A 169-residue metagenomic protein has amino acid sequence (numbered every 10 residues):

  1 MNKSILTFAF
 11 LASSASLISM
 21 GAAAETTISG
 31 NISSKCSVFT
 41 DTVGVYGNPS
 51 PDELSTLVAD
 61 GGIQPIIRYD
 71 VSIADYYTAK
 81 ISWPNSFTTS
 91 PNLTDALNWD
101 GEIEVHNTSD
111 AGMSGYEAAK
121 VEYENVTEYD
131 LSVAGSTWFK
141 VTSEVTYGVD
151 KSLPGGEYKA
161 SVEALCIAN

Functional and structural regions predicted by a protein language model:
M1-F8: Bacterial N-terminal signal peptides that target proteins for export
S14, I18-G21: N-terminal signal peptide c-region/cleavage motif recognized by signal peptidases
A22-A96, E128-N169: N-terminal small/polar-rich segments of proteins
L93-D100, Y116-V121: Low-complexity "stalk/linker" and mucin-like segments enriched in Ser/Thr/Pro/Ala/Gly
L97-S109: Short, surface-exposed beta-strand/strand-loop-strand elements in extracellular ectodomains
G112-A134: Extended, solvent-exposed segments with strong compositional bias
